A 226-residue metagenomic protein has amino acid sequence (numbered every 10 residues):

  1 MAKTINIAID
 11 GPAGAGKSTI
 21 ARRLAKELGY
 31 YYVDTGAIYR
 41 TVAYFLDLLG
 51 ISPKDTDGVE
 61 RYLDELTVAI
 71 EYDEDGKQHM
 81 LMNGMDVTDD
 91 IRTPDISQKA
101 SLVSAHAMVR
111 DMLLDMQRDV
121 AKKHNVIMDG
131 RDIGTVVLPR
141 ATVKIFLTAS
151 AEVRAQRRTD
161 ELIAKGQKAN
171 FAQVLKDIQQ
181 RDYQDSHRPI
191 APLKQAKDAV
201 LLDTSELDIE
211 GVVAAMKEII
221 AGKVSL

Functional and structural regions predicted by a protein language model:
M1-N6: Extreme N-terminal, non-catalytic leader segments that precede Walker-type/kinase nucleotide-binding cores
I9: Hydrophobic anchor at the beta1->P-loop junction of P-loop NTPases
G14: Walker A (P-loop) phosphate-binding loop of P-loop NTPases
K17: Conserved lysine of the Walker
I20: Hydrophobic positions on the alpha1 helix immediately C-terminal to the Walker A/P-loop
E27-R92: N-terminal phosphate/diphosphate-binding loop that engages ATP/GTP or pyrophosphate donors across diverse enzyme folds
Y72, Q117-K123, R131, V136 (+2 more regions): Small-molecule kinase domains that catalyze NTP-dependent phosphoryl transfer to phosphate-bearing small molecules
T88-K165: ATP-dependent NMP and nucleoside kinases share a basic, alpha-helical "lid"
